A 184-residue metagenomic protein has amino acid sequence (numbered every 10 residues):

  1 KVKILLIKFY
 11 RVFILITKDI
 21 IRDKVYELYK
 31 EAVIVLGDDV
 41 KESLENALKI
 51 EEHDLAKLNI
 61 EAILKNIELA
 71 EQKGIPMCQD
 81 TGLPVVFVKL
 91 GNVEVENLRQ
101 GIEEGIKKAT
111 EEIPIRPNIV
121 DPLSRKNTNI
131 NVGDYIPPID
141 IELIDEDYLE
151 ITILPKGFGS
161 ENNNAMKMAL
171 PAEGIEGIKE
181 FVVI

Functional and structural regions predicted by a protein language model:
K1-I14: Short, Lys/Arg-enriched N-terminal segments with co-localized hydrophobic residues within the first ~10-30 amino acids
I14-I184: Non-transmembrane, aqueous-exposed alpha-helical and coiled segments at domain scale
